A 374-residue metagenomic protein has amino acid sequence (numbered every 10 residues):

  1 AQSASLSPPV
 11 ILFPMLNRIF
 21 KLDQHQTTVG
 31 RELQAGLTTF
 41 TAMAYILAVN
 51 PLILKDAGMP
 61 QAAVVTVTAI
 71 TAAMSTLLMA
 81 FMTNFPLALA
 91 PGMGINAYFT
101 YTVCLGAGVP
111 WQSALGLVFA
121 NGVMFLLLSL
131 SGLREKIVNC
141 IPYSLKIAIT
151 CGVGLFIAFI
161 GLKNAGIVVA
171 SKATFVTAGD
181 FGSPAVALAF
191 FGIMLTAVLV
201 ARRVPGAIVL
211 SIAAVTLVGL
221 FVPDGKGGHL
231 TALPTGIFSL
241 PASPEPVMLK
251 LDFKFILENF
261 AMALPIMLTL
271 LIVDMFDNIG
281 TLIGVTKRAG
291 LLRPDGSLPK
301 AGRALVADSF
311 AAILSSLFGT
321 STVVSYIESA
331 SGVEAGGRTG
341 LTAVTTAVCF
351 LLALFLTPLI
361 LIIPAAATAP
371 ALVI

Functional and structural regions predicted by a protein language model:
A1-A4, V10: Acidic, Ala/Val/Gly-enriched low-complexity intrinsically disordered segments
P14-A63, T177-A178, I212-G302: Helix-loop-helix hairpins and the membrane-proximal interhelical loops of multi-pass alpha-helical transport proteins
L16-N50, T71, G92-Y101, L105-T150 (+1 more regions): Helix-loop-helix junctions within the multi-pass membrane cores of secondary transporters/permeases
A35-P51, T71-A80, A120-S129, T150-A165 (+6 more regions): Hydrophobic core segments of alpha-helical transmembrane domains in multi-pass membrane transport and ion-translocation
G36, D56-V64, T83-A88, F175-A185 (+2 more regions): Short, amphipathic, aromatic/basic-enriched membrane-interface segments that mark the entry/exit of transmembrane
K55-A63, Y101-A114, E135-K146, L155-A197 (+1 more regions): Inter-helical loop and helix-membrane interface segments of multi-pass membrane transporters/permeases
P60-L105: Active-site cofactor/substrate anionic-group-binding motifs, chiefly glycine- and Lys/Arg-rich phosphate-binding loops
L77-A90, V198-V209, A335-G340: Membrane-helix interface "capping/anchor" motifs
